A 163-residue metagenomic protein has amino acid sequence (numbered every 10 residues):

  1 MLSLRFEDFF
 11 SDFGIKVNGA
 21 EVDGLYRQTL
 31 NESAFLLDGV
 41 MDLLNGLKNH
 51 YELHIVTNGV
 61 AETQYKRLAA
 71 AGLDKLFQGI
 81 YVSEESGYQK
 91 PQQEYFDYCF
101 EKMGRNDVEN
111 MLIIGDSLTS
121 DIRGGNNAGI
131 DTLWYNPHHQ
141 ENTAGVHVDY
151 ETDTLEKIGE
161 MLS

Functional and structural regions predicted by a protein language model:
M1-G24: A metal-dependent, Asp-based hydrolase signature
R5, G39, Y95: Charged catalytic carboxylate motif
V17, N45, V60-S163: Asp-based, Mg2+/Mn2+-dependent phosphohydrolase catalytic module
L25-S33: Surface-exposed cleft-lining segments at the edges of enzyme active sites
E32-L36, Y88: Acidic-and-aromatic substrate-binding clefts and catalytic sites of carbohydrate-active enzymes
G39-H50: Catalytic-core regions built around general acid/base machinery
H50-Y51, G129: Glycine-centered short loops/turns at secondary-structure junctions
T57: Conserved phosphate-coupling serine/threonine residues in phosphotransfer and NTP-handling enzymes
